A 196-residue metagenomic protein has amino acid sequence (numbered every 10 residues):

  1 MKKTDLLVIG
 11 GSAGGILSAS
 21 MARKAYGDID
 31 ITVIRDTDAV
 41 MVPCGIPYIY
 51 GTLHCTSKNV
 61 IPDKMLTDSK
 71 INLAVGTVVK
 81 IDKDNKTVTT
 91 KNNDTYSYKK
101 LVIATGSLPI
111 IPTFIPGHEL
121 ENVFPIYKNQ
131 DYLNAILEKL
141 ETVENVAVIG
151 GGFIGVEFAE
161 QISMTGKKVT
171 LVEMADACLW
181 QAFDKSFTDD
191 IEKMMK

Functional and structural regions predicted by a protein language model:
M1-L7, T32, L66-A147: FAD-binding core/adjacent interface of flavoenzyme oxidoreductases
K2-N72, Q161-S186: Beta1-alpha1 glycine-rich phosphate/pyrophosphate-binding loop at the start of Rossmann-like nucleotide-binding domains
G10-G15, G106, G150-G155: Conserved phosphate-binding and hydrolysis motifs of nucleotide-dependent enzymes
G11-S12, A39, D94, N129 (+1 more regions): Short beta->alpha junction loops/turns
G15, V40, T87, I110-I111 (+3 more regions): Flexible, glycine-rich phosphate/dinucleotide-binding loops and adjacent beta-alpha linkers at cofactor/substrate
Y48, Y96-Y98, F153: Aromatic side chains
V123-K196: Predominantly flavin-linked oxidoreductase catalytic cores and closely associated redox partners
